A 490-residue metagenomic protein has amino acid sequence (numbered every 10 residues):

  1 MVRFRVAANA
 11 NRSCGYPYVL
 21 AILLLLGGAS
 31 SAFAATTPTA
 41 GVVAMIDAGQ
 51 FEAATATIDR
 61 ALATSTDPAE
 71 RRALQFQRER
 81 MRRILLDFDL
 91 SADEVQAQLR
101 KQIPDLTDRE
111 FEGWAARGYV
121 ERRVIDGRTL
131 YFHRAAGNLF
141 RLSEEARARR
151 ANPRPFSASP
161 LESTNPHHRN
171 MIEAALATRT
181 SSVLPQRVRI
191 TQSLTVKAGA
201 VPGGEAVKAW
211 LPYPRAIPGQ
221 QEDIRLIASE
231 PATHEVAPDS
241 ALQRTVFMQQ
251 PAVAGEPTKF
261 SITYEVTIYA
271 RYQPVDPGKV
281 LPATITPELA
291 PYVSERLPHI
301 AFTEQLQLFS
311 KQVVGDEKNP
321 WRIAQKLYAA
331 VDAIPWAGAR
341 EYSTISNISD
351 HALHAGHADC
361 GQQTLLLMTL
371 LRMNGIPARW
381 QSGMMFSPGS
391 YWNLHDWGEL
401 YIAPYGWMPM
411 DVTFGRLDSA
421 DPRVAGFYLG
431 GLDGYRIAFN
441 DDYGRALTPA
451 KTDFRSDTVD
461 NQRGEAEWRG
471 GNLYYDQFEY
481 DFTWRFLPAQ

Functional and structural regions predicted by a protein language model:
M1-G15: N-terminal secretory signal peptides that target proteins for export/translocation
Y18-A29: Bacterial N-terminal signal peptides
V42-M45, E79: Conserved small-residue packing positions in alpha-helical repeats and bundles
A44, Q362-K451: Hydrophobic/aromatic-rich core segments of domains that either
I46-G49, A53, P238-L242, A252-H354: Acidic low-complexity segments
A73, Q77-Y272: Intrinsically disordered, low-complexity N-terminal segments that are enriched in acidic
L432-Q490: Low-complexity, Gly/Ser/Thr/Pro-rich intrinsically disordered linker/tail segments
